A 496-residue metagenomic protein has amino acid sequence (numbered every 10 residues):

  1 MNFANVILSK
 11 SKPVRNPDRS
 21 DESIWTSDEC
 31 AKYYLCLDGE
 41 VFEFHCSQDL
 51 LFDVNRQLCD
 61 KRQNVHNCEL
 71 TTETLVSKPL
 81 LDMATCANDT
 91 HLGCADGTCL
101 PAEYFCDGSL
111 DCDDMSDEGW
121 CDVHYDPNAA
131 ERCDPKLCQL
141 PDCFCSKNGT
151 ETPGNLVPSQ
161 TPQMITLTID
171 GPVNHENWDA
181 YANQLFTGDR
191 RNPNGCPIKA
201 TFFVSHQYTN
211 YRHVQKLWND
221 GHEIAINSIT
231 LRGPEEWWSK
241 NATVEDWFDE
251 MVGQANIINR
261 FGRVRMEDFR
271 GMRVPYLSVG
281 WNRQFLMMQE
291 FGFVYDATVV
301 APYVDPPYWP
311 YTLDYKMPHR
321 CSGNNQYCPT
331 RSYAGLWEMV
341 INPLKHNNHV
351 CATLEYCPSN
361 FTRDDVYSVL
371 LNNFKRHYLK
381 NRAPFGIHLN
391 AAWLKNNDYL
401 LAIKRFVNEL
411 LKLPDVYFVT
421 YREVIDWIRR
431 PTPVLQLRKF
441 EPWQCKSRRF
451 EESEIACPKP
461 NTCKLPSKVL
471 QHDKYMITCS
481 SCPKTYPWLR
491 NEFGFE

Functional and structural regions predicted by a protein language model:
M1-Y104, G108-D122: Cysteine-rich, disulfide-bonded extracellular modules and peptides in secreted proteins and receptor ectodomains
S27, Q57, A102, C106 (+4 more regions): Extracellular/luminal ectodomains of secreted and membrane glycoproteins with large N-terminal domains
D28, Y34, F44, Q57 (+18 more regions): Extracellular secreted precursors and ectodomains with disulfide-bonded cysteine-rich loops/domains
N64-N67, N88, N148, N241 (+1 more regions): N-linked glycosylation sites
N128-A225, T230-E236, V244-L286, E290 (+11 more regions): Active-site beta->alpha N-cap acidic-glycine motif
M288, T312-V369, N373-H377: Aromatic-lined glycan-binding groove of carbohydrate-active enzymes
P442-W488: Extended, charge-rich low-complexity interaction segments
